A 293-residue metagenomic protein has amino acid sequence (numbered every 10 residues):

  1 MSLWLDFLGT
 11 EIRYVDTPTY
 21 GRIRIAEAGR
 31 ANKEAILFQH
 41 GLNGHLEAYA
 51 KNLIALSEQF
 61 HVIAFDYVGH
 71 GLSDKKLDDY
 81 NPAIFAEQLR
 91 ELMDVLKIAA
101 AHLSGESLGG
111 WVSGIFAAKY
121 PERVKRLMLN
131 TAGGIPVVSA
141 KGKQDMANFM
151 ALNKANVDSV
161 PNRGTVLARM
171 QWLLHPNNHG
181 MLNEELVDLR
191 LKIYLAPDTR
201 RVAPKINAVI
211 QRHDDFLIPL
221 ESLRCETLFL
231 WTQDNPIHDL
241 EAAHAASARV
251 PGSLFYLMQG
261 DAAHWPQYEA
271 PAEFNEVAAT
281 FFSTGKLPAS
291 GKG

Functional and structural regions predicted by a protein language model:
T19-L72: Conserved HGGG/HGGXW glycine-rich cap/lid loop of the alpha/beta-hydrolase fold
A26, A64-L108, V112, Y268 (+1 more regions): Active-site loop/oxyanion-hole signature of alpha/beta-hydrolase fold enzymes
A118, K125-P161: Flexible "cap/lid" loop of the alpha/beta hydrolase fold
A140, S159-S222: Conserved alpha/beta-hydrolase catalytic His-Asp/Glu region
F216, C225, D239-A248: Short alpha-helix in the alpha/beta-hydrolase fold that links the catalytic acid
L223, F229-W231: Short beta-strand/loop motif that positions the catalytic acidic residue of the alpha/beta-hydrolase fold
Q233-H238: Acidic catalytic loop of the alpha/beta-hydrolase fold
G252-G293: Catalytic active-site module of serine/aspartate enzymes centered on a nucleophile-bearing elbow/loop
